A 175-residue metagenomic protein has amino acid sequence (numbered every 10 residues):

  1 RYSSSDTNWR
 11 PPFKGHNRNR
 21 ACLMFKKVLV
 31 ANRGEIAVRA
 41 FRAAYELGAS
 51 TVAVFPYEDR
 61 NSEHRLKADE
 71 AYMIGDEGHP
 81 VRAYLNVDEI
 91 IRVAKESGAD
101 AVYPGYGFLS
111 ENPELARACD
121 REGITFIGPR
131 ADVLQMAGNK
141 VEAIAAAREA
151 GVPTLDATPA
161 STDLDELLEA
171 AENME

Functional and structural regions predicted by a protein language model:
K14-R18: Charged/polar low-complexity intrinsically disordered segments
R20-E175: N-terminal beta-alpha lobe that positions the nucleotide/phosphoryl donor in ATP/NTP-coupled carboxylate activation
